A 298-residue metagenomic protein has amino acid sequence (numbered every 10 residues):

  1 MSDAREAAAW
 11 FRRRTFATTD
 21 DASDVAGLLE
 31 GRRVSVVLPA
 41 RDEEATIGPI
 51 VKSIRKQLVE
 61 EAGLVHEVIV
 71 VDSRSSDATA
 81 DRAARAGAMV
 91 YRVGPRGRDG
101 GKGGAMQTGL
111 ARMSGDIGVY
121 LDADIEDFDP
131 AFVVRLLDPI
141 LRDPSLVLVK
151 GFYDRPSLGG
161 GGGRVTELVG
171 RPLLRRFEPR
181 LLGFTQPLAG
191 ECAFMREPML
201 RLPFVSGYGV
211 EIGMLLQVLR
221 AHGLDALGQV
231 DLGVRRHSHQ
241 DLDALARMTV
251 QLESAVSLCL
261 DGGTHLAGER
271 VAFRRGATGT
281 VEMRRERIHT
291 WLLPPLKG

Functional and structural regions predicted by a protein language model:
M1-K56: N-proximal low-complexity "stem/linker" segments adjacent to membrane-targeting elements
M1-W10, L242-G298: Terminal low-complexity segments of carbohydrate-biosynthetic enzymes
R33-S35, E67, G213: Cell-envelope/extracellular polymer assembly enzymes that use nucleotide-activated donors
G63, D72-A80: A conserved acidic beta->alpha catalytic loop
R98-G100, G104-M106, F128-P198: Acceptor/aglycone-binding surface of glycosyltransferases and processive sugar-polymer synthases
G118: Short aromatic/hydrophobic "clamp" motif used to bind/position activated sugar donors
D122-F128: The conserved acidic donor/metal-binding loop of glycosyltransferases
G162-L260: Conserved catalytic loops of nucleotide-sugar-dependent glycosyltransferases that act on lipid-linked
